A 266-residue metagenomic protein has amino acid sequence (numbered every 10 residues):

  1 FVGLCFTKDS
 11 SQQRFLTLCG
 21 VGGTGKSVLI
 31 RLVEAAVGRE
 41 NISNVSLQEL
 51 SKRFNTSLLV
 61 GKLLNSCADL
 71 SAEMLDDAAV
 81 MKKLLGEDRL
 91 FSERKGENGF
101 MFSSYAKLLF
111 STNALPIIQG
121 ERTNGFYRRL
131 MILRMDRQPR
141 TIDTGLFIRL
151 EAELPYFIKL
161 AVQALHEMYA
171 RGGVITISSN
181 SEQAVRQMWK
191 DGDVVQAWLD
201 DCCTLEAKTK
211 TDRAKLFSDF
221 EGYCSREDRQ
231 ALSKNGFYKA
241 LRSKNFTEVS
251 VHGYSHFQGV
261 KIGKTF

Functional and structural regions predicted by a protein language model:
F1-F266: Feature primarily recognizes SF3-like P-loop helicase cores of small DNA viruses
